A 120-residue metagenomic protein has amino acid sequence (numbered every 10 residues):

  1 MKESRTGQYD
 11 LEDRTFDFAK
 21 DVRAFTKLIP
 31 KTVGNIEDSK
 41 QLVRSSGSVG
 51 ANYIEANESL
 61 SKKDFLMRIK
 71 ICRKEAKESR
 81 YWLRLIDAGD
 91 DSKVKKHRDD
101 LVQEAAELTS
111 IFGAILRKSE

Functional and structural regions predicted by a protein language model:
M1-E120: Amphipathic alpha-helical assembly/interaction segments
